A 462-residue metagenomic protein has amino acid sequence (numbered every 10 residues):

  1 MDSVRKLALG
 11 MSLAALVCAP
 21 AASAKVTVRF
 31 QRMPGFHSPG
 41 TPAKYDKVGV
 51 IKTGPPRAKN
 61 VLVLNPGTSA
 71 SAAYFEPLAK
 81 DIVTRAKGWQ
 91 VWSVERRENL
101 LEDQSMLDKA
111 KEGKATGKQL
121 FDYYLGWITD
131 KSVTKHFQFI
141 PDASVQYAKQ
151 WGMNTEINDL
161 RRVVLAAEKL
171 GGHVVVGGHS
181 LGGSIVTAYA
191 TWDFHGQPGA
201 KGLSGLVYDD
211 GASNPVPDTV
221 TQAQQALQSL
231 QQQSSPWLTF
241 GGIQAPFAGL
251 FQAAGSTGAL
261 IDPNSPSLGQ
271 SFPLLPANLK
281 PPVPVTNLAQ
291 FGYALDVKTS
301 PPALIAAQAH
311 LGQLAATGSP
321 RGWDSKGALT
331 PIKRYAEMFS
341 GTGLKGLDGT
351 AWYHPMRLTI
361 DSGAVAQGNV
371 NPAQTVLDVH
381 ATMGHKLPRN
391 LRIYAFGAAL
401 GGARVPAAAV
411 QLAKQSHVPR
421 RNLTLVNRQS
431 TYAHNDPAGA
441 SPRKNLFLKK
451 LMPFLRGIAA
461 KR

Functional and structural regions predicted by a protein language model:
K25-T53: N-terminal cap/lid segment of alpha/beta-hydrolase-fold proteins
P55-D122: Short, surface-exposed "cap/lid" segments of acyl-processing enzymes
A73, G401-A409: Conserved alpha/beta-hydrolase "acid-adjacent" motif
E112-A167: Alpha/beta-hydrolase active-site loop
G177-G182, V186: Gly/Ala-rich beta-loop-alpha elbow adjacent to hydrolase catalytic centers
G196-V216: A conserved short beta-strand
P217-F396, L400-R404: Alpha/beta-hydrolase
H380, H417-R462: Catalytic active-site module of serine/aspartate enzymes centered on a nucleophile-bearing elbow/loop
